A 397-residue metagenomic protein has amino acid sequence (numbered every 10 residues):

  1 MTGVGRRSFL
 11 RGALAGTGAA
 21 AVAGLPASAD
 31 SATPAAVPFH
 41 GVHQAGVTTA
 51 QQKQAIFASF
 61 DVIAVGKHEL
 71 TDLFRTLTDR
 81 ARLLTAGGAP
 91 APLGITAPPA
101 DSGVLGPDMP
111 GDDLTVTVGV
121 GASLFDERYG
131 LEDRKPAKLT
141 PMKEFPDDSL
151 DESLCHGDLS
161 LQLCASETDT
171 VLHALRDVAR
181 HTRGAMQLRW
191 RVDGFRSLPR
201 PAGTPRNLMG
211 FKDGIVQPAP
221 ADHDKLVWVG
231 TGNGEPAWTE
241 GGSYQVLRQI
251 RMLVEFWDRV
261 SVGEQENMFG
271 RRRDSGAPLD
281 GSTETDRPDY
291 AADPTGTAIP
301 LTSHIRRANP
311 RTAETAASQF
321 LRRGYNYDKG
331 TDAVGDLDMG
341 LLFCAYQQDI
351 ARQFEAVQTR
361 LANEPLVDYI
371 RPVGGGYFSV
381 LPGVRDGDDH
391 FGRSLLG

Functional and structural regions predicted by a protein language model:
G3, S8-L25, D30-G397: Long, histidine/aromatic-enriched segments associated with O2/redox biology
